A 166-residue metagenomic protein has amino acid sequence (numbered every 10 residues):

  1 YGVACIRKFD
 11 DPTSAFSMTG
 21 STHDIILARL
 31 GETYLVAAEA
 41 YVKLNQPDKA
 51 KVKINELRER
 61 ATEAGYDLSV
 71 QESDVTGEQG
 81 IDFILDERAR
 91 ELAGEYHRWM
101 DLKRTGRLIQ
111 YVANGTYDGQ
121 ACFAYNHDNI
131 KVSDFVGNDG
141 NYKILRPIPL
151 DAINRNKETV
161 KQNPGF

Functional and structural regions predicted by a protein language model:
G2-C5, S17-L27, V70-F166: Long, intrinsically disordered, low-complexity segments
G2-R7, E56-E59: Glycine-rich, acidic and aromatic/proline-enriched surface loops and short helix-turn segments that act as binding
K8-D10, E32, Q46, D101-R104: Acidic, mature catalytic/reactive cores of soluble proteins
D10-S17: Acidic/His metal-coordination segments adjacent to aromatic residues that form catalytic metal sites in metalloenzymes
I25-E59, I81-E91: Extended, hydrophobic/aromatic-rich amphipathic alpha-helical segments that build helical scaffolds
E63-L68: Boundary/linker segments of alpha-helical solenoid repeat arrays
